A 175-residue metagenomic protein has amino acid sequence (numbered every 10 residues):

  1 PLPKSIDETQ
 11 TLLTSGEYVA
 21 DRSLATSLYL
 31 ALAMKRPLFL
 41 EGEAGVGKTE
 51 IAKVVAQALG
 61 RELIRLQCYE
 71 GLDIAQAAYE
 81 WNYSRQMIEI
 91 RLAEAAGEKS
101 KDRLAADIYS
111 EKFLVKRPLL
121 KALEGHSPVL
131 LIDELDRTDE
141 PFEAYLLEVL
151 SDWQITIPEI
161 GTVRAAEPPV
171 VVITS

Functional and structural regions predicted by a protein language model:
P1-L24: Dynamic helix-loop-helix/coil hinge segments at AAA+ ATPase domain boundaries and subdomain interfaces
V19-L24, Y29-K35, E43-A44, A122-G125: Phosphate-binding P-loop
Y29-L30, M87-L130, G161-V163: Conserved alpha-helical scaffold flanking the Walker A/P-loop in AAA+ ATPase domains
A33, P37-R85: Walker A/P-loop
A33-K35, L59, L123-H126, E140 (+1 more regions): Short loop/turn elements that form and flank the Walker-type P-loop nucleotide-binding site in RecA-like NTPase cores
E43, E134-L135: P-loop (Walker A) phosphate-binding loop of NTP-binding proteins
E111, L120, P141-A165: Conserved catalytic/switch belt of AAA+ P-loop NTPases
V129-D133, T156-E159, P169-S175: Structural recognition of the conserved hydrophobic beta-strand(s) that form the central parallel beta-sheet of P-loop
